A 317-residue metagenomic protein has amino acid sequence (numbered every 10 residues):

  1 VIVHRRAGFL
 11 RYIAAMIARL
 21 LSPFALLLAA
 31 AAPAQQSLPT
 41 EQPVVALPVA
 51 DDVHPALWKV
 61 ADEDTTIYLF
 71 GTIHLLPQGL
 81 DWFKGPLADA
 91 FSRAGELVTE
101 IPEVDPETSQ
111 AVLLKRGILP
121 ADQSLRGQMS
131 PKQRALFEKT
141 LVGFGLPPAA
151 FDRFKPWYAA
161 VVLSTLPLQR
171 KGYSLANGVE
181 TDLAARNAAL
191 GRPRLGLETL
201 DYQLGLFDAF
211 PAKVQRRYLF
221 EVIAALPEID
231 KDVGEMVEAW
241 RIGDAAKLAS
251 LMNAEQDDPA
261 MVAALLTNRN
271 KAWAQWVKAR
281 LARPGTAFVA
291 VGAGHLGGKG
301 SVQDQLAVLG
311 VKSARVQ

Functional and structural regions predicted by a protein language model:
V1-A15: Short, Lys/Arg-enriched N-terminal segments with co-localized hydrophobic residues within the first ~10-30 amino acids
R19-A29: Bacterial N-terminal signal peptides
A31-Q36: Boundary at the C-terminal end of the N-terminal hydrophobic targeting segment
L38-V49, H54-L265: Structured, acidic catalytic/metal-binding patches in enzyme active sites
P259-Q317: A cross-kingdom marker for long, charged
